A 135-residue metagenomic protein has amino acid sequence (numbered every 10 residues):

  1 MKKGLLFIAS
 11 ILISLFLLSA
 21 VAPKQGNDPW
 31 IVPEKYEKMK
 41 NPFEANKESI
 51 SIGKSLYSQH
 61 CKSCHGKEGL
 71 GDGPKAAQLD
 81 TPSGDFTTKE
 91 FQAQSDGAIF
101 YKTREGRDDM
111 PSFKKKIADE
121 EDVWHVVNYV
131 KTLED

Functional and structural regions predicted by a protein language model:
M1-G4: Positively charged n-region of N-terminal signal peptides that target proteins for export
A9-F16: Bacterial N-terminal signal peptides
L18-D28: Bacterial Sec-dependent signal peptides at the C-terminal "C-region" and cleavage site
G26-L56: Electrostatic cytochrome c docking/interface patches
K47-L70, A76, R104-E105: Sequence/structural segment immediately N-terminal to covalent heme-attachment motifs in c-type and related
S51-Q59, G84, G97, Y101 (+2 more regions): Solvent-exposed, polar/charged alpha-helical surfaces in well-ordered, non-transmembrane soluble domains, broadly
P82-G97, F113-V123: Electron-transfer interface patches adjacent to heme c in soluble/periplasmic c-type cytochromes and di-/multiheme
K102-D108, K114-D135: C-terminal capping alpha-helices of c-type cytochrome domains
